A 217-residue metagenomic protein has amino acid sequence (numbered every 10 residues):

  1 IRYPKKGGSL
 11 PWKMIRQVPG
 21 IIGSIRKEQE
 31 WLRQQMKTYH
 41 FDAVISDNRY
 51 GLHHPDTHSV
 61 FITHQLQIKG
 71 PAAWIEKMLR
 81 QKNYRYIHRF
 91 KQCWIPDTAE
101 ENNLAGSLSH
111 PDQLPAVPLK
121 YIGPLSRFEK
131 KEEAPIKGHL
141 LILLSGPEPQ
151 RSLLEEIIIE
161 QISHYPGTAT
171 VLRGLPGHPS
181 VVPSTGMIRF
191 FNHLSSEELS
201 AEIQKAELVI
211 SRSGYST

Functional and structural regions predicted by a protein language model:
I1, Q92-T98, T168-G174: Short internal beta-strands
I1-G20, I188-F190: Conserved nucleotide-sugar phosphate-binding/catalytic loop shared by glycosyltransferases and other
G23-I25, Q29-Y50: Short N-terminal targeting/anchoring amphipathic segment
W31, K82, E197-L199: Short acidic active-site motifs
T38-H40, R89, H139, Q204-K205: Alpha-helix C-terminal capping/helix-to-coil transition sites in glycosyltransferase folds
P55-Y121: Active-site-proximal region of nucleotide-activated glycan assembly enzymes, centered on histidine/acidic-rich loops
S109-H110, K120-L208: Donor-nucleotide binding loops and adjacent catalytic segments primarily of GT-B fold Leloir glycosyltransferases
V209-S213: Helical hairpin unit composed of two closely spaced alpha helices linked by a short loop
